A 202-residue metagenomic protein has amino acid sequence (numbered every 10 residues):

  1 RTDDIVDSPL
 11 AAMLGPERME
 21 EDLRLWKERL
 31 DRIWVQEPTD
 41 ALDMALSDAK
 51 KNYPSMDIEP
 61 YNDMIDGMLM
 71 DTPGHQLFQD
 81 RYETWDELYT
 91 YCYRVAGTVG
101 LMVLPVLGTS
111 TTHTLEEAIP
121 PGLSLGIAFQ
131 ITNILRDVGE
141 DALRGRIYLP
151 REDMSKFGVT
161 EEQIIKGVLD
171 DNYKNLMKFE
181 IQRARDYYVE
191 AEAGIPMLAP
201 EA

Functional and structural regions predicted by a protein language model:
R1-P196: Acidic catalytic motifs of isoprenoid enzymes
